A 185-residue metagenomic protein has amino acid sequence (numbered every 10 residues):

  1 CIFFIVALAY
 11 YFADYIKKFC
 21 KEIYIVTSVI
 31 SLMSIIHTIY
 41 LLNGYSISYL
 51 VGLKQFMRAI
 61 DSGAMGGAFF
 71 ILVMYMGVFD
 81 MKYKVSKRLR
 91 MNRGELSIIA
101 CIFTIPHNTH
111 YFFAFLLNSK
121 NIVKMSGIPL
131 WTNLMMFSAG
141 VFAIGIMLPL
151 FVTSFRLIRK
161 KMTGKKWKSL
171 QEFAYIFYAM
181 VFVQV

Functional and structural regions predicted by a protein language model:
C1-V185: Membrane-embedded alpha-helical bundles that constitute the cytochrome b-like, heme-associated redox core of multi-pass
